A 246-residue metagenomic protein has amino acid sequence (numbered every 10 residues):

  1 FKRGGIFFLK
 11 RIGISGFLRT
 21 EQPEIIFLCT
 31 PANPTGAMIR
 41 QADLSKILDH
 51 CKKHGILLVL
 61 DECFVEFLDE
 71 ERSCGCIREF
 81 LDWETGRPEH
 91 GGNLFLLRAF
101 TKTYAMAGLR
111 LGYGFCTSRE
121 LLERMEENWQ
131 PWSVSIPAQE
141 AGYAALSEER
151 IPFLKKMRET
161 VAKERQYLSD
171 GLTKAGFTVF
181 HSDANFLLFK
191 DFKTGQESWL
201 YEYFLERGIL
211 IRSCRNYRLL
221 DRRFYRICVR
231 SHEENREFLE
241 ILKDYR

Functional and structural regions predicted by a protein language model:
F7-Q22, P34-T101: Active-site pre-lysine segment of PLP-dependent enzymes
E24-C29, V59, Y113-F115: Structural motif
A42, E206-R207, N216-R246: PLP-dependent enzyme catalytic core of the Aspartate aminotransferase-like
H90-T173, F177-F180: PLP-dependent aminotransferase class I/II
C116, F189-K193, V229-S231: Short beta-strand-to-loop capping motifs
V161-A162, K174-R207: Conserved PLP-binding catalytic core of the aspartate aminotransferase-like
